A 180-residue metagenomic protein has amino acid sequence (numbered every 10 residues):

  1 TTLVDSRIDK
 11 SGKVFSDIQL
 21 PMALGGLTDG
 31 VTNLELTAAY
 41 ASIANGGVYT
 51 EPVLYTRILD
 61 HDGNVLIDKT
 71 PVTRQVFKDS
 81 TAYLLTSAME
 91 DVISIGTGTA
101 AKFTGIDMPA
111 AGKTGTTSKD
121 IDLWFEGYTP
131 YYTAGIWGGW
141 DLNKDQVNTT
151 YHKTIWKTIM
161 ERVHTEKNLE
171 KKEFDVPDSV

Functional and structural regions predicted by a protein language model:
T1-E35: Mid-domain, small-residue-enriched loop/turn segments at the edges of structured enzyme/sensor domains
G30-V180: A penicillin-recognizing enzyme superfamily signal
